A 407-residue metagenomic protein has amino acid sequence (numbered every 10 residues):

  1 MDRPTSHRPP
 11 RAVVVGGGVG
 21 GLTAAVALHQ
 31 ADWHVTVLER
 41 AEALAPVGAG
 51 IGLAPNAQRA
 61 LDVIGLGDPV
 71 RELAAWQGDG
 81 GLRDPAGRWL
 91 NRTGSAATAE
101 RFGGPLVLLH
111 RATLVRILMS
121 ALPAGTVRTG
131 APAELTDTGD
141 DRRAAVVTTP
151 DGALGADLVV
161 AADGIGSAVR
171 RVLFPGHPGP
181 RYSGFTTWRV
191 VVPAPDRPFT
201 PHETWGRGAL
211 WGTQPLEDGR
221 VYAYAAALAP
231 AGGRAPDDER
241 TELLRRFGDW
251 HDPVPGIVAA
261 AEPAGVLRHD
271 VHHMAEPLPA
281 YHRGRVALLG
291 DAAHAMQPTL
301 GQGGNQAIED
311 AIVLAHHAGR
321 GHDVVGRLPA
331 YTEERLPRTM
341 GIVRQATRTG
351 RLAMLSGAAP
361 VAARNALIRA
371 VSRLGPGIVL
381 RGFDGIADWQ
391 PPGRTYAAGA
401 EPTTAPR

Functional and structural regions predicted by a protein language model:
D2-A12, H29, A54-F174, P178-V191 (+2 more regions): Conserved N-terminal helical subregion
D2-P10, G87, G256, L300-G301 (+1 more regions): C-terminal helical "tail/cap" subdomain of flavin- and related membrane-associated enzymes
A12-E42, V160-A161, W188, G265-G357 (+1 more regions): Conserved mid-domain beta->alpha element of the FAD-binding
W33, L66, D252: Short phosphate-binding/catalytic loops that engage adenosine nucleotides
D68, A194-F199, A231-G233, P253 (+2 more regions): Short helix-loop capping/hinge motifs at secondary-structure junctions, enriched in acidic/polar residues
T136-G139, Q214-D218: Short beta-strand micro-motifs enriched in acidic
G184-Q214: Flavin-dependent oxidoreductases
D196, R207, E217, A227-L300 (+1 more regions): FAD/FMN-dependent oxidoreductases across multiple families
